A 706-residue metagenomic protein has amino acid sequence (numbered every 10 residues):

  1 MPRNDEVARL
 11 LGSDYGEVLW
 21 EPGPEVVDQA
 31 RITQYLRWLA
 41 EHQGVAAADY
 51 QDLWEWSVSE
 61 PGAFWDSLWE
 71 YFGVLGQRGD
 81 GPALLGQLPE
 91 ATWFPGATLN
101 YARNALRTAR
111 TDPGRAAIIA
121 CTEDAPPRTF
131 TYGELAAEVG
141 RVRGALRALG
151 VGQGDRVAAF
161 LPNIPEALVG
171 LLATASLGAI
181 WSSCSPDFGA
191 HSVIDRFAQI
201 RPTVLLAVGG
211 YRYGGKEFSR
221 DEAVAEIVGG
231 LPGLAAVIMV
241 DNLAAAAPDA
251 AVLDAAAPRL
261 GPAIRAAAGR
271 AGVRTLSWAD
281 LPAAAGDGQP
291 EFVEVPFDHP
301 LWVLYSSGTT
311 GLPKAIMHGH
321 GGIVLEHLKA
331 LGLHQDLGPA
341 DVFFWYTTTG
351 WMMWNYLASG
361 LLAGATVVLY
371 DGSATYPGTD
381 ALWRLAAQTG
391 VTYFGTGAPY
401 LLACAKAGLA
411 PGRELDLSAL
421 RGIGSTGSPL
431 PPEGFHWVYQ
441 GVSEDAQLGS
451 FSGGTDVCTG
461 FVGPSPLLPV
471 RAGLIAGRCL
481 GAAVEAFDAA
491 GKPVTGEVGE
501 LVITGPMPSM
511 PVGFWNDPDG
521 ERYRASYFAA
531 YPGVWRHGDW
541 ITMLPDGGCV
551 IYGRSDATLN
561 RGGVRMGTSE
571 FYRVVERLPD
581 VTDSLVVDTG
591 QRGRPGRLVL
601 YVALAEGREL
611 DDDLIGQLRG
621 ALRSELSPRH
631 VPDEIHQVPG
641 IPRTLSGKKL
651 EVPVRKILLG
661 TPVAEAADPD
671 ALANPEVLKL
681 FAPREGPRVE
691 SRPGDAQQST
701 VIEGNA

Functional and structural regions predicted by a protein language model:
D52-W56, A102, I118-L172, G189-I194 (+2 more regions): Conserved AMP-binding/adenylate-forming core of the ANL superfamily
R128-G133, F292-E294, L301-L325: Conserved AMP-binding A3 loop
A159, C184-G209, V224, A387 (+10 more regions): AMP-binding/adenylate-forming catalytic core of the ANL superfamily
P162, V204-A223, A244, D371-T375 (+3 more regions): Adenylate-forming
S176-W278, T389, A398: Structural core segment of the AMP-binding/adenylate-forming
A236, L585-G590, V599-L600, R619-A706: Conserved C-terminal "lid"/linker of ANL adenylate-forming enzymes
V324-V342, G350-T392, A407-G408: Conserved AMP-binding/adenylation subdomain of ANL enzymes
R421-G548, R554-T558, F571: Conserved AMP-binding/adenylate-forming
